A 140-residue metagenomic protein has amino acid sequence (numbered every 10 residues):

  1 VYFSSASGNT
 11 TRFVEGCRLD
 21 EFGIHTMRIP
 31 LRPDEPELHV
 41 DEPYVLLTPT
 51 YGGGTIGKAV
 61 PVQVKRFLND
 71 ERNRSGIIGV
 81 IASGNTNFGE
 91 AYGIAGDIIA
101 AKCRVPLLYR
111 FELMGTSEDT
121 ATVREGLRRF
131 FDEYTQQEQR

Functional and structural regions predicted by a protein language model:
V1-V62: N-terminal beta1-alpha1-beta2 submodule of the flavodoxin-like/Rossmannoid cofactor-binding fold
V40-R140: FMN-binding flavodoxin-like domain, especially the glycine-rich phosphate-binding loop
